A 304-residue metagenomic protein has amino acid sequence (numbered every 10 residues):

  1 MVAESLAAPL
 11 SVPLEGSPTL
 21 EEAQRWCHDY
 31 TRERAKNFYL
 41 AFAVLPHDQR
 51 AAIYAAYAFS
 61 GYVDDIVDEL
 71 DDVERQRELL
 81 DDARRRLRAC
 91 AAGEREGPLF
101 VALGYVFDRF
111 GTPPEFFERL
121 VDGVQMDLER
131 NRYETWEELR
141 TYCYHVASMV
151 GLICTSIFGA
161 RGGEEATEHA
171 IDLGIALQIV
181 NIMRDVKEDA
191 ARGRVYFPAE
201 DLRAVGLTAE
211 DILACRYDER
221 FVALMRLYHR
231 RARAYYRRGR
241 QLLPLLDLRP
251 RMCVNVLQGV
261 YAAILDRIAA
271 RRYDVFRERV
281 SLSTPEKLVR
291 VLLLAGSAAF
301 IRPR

Functional and structural regions predicted by a protein language model:
M1-Q178, M183, K187-R304: Catalytic cores of Mg2+-dependent Asp-rich isoprenoid enzymes
